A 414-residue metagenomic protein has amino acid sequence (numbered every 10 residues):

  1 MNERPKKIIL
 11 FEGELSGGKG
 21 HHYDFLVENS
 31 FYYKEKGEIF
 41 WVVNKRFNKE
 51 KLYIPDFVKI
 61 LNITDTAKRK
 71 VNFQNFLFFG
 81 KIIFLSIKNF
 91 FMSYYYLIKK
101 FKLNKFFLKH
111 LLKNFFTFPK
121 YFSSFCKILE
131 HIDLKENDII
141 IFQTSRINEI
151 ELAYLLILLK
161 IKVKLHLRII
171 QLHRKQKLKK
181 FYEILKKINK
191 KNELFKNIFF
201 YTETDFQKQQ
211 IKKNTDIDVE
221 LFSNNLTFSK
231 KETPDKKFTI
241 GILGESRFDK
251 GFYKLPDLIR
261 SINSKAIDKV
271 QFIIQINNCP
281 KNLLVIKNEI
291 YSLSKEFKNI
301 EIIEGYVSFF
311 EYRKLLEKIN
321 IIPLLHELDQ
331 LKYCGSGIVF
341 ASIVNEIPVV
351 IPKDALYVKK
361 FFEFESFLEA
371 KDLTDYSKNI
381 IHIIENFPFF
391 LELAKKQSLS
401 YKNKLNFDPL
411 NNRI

Functional and structural regions predicted by a protein language model:
E3-K19, K45, G241-L243, P323: Nucleotide-activated donor-dependent transferases that construct or modify glycoconjugates
E12-V27, N48-E50, I147, R247-K250: A short, glycine/small-residue-rich beta-strand->loop->alpha-helix junction that serves as a flexible
H21, K371-I414: A charged, aromatic-enriched C-terminal amphipathic alpha-helix characteristic of glycosyltransferases across folds
I82-K120, C126-I150, K164-H166, I321: Short N-terminal targeting/anchoring amphipathic segment
Q176-V219, K359: A short, active-site helix/loop in glycosyltransferases that binds the activated sugar's phosphate group
N192-L194, V285-R313: Nucleotide-activated donor-binding/catalytic signature segment of Leloir-type glycosyltransferases, i.e., the conserved
K231-R260, F272-I273: Conserved donor-binding/catalytic core segment of Leloir-type glycosyltransferases
L324-F340, P352-D354, V358-K359: Nucleotide-sugar-dependent
